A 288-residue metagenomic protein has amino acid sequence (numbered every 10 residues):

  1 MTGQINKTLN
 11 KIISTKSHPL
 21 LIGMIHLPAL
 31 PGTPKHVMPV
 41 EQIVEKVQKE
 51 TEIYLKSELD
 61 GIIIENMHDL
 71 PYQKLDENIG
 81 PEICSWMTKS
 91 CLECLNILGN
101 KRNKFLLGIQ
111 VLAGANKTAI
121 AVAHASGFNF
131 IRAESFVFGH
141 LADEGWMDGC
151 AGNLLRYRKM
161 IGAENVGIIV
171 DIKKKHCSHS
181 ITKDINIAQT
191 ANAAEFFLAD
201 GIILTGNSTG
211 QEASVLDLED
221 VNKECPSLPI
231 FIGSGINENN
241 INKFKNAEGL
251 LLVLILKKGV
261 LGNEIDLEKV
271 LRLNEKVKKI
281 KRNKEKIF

Functional and structural regions predicted by a protein language model:
T8-P39, N103, I161-C177: N-terminal small/glycine-rich loop or linker at the start of catalytic domains across soluble metabolic enzymes
H18, G23-M24, Q73-I109, G149-V170 (+2 more regions): Alpha-helix-loop-beta-strand connector modules within alpha/beta enzyme cores
L21-M24, E58-P71, K104-Q110, A133 (+2 more regions): Short beta-strand segments at enzyme active-site cores
H36-E52, V111-T118: Glycine-rich anion/phosphate-binding loops
E58-W86, V137-D143, A199-V215, L256-L261: Glycine-rich, proline-tolerant flexible connector loops at the mouths of alpha/beta enzymes
G114-G127, T190, E224-S227, I232-L252: Catalytic cores of alpha/beta
A115-G201: Conserved anion-binding
S126-E144, F197-T209, S234-N237, N246-K269: Glycine-rich phosphate-binding active-site loops on the catalytic face of alpha/beta enzymes
